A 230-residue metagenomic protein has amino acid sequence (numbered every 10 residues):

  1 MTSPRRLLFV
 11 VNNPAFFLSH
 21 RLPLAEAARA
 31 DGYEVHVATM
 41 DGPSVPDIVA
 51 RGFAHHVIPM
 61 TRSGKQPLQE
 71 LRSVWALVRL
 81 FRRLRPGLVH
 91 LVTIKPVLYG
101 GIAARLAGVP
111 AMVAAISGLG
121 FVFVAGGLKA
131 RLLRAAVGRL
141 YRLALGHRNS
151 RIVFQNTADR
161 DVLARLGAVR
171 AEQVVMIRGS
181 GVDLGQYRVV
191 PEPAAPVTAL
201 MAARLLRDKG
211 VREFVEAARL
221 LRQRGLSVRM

Functional and structural regions predicted by a protein language model:
M1-P4, L184-T198, R222-Q223: Nucleotide-sugar donor-binding and catalytic loop/hinge architecture of NDP-sugar-dependent glycosyltransferases
R6-L8, A104-F123, R151-V153, V175-I177: Active-site proximal beta-strand in glycosyltransferases
V11-Q69, M176: N-terminal strand-loop element at the rim of the active site of nucleotide-sugar-dependent glycosyltransferases
F17-S19, D183-G185, L206-V211, R224: A short, basic/aromatic alpha-helical/loop segment that forms part of the nucleotidyl-sugar donor-binding site
S19-H20, L68-W75, P110-V113, F121-A144 (+2 more regions): Nucleotide-sugar donor phosphate/pyrophosphate-binding loop at the beta->alpha transition of glycosyltransferases
H56-P59, R134-V189, T198: Donor nucleotide-sugar binding/catalytic pocket of nucleotide-sugar-dependent glycosyltransferases
L91-V97, I116: Short His-centered aromatic/hydrophobic patch
G179-G181, P191-R219: Conserved donor-binding/catalytic core segment of Leloir-type glycosyltransferases
